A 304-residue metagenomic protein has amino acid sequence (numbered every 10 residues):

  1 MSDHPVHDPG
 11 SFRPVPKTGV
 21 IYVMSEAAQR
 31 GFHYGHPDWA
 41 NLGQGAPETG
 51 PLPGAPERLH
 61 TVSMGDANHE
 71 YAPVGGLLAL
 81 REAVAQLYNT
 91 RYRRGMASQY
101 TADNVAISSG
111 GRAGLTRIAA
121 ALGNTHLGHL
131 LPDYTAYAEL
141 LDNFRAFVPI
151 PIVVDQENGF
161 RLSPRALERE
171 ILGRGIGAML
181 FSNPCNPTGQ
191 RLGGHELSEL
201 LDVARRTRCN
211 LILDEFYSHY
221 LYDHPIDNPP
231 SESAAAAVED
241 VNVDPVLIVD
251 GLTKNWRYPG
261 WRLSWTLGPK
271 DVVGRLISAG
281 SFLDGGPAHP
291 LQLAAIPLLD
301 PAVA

Functional and structural regions predicted by a protein language model:
V6-S109, A166, L299-P301: N-terminal small-domain helix-loop-helix segment of the aminotransferase-like
A40-L42, G128, I150-I152, I212 (+2 more regions): Hydrophobic/aromatic beta-strand patches that form the interior of the parallel beta-sheet core in alpha/beta enzyme
T49-P53, L78, T135, G285-H289 (+1 more regions): Alpha-helix N-cap/helix-start motif at coil-to-helix transitions, marked by capping-box chemistry
P51, G189, R257-G260: Active-site helix-initiating loop/hinge in glycosyltransferases
N68-T207, S218-V241, L247: Conserved core of the PLP fold type I
E215: Walker B catalytic acidic pair
P245-A304: PLP-dependent aminotransferase class I/II
